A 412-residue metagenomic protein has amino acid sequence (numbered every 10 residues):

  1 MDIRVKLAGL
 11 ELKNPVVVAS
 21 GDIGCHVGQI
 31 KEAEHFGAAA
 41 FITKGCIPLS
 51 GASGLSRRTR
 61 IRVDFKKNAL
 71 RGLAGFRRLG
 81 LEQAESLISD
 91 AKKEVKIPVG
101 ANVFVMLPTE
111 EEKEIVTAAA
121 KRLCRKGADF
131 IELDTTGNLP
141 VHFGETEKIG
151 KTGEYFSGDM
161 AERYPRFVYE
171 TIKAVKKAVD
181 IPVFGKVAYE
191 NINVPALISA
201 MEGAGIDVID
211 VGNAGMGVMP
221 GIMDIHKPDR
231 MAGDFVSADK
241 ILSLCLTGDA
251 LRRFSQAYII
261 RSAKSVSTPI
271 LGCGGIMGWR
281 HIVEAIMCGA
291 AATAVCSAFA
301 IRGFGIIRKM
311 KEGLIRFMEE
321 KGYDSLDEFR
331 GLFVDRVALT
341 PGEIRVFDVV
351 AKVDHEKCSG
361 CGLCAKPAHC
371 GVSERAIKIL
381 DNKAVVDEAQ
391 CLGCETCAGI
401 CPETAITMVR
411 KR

Functional and structural regions predicted by a protein language model:
M1-V99, F104-E111: N-terminal capping/small domains of soluble enzymes
G28-E32, E114-R125, N191-A204, K264-S265 (+1 more regions): Catalytic cores of alpha/beta
T43-L49, E132-G137, V208-M219, G275-I276 (+1 more regions): Glycine-rich phosphate-binding active-site loops on the catalytic face of alpha/beta enzymes
S53-K66, V218-G248, I286-M287, A298-Y323: C-terminal helical cap(s) of enzyme catalytic domains, especially alpha/beta-barrels
D64-I97, Y155-G185, F235-P269, M310-Y323: Alpha-helix-loop-beta-strand connector modules within alpha/beta enzyme cores
K66-P165: Active-site beta->alpha loop and helix N-cap motifs at the rims of alpha/beta catalytic domains
T135-R166, L197-K264, T268, R302: Glycine/Thr-rich beta-alpha phosphate-binding loop at enzyme active sites
L363-N382, T396-K411: Iron-sulfur cluster-binding cysteine motifs and their immediate structural context in ferredoxin-like electron-transfer
